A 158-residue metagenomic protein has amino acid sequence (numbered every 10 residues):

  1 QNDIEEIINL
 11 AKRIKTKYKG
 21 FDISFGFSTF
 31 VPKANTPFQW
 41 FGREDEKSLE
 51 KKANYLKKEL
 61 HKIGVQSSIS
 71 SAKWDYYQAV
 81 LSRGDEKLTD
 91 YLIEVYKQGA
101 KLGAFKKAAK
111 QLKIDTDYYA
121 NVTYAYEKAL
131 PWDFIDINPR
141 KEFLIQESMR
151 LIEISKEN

Functional and structural regions predicted by a protein language model:
Q1-A34, S48-A72: Conserved C-terminal portion of the radical SAM core fold that forms the substrate/S-adenosylmethionine-binding
D3-I8, F38-L49, L81-T89: Short secondary-structure boundary/capping segments
S24, E44, E142-F143: Generic detector of isolated residues embedded in canonical secondary-structure elements
F27-S28, N35, E127-W132: Generic secondary-structure boundary/loop-capping signal
P32-K33, W40, W132-I137: Generic structural "secondary-structure junction" signal
A34-P37, Y77-Q78: Switch/connector loops and helix/strand junctions flanking conserved nucleotide-binding motifs in nucleotide-processing
W40-K52, E59, I154-N158: Short secondary-structure subsegments characteristic of cysteine-rich extracellular domains
E59-N158: Radical SAM enzyme core and accessory elements
